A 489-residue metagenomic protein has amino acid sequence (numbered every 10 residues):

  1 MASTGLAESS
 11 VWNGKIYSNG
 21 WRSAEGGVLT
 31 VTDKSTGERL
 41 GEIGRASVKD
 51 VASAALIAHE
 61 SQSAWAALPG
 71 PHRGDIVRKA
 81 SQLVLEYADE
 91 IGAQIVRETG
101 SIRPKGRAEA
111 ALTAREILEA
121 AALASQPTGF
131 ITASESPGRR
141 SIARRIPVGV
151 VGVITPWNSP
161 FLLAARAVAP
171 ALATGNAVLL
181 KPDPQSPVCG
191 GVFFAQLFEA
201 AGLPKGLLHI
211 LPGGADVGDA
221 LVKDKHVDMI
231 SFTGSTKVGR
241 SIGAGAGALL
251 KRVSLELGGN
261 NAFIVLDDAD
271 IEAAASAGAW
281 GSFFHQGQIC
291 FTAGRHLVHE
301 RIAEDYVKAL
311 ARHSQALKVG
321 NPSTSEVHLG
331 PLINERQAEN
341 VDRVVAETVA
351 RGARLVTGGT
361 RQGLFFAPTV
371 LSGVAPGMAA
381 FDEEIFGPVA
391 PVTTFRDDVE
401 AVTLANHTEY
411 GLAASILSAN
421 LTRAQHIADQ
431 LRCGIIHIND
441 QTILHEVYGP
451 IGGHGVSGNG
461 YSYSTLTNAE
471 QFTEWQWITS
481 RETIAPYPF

Functional and structural regions predicted by a protein language model:
M1-R139: N-terminal Rossmann-like NAD(P)+-binding subdomain of aldehyde/semialdehyde dehydrogenases
K34, V48-V51, G70, A88 (+5 more regions): Residues at or immediately preceding the N-termini of alpha-helices
T36-E42, V227, I264, K318 (+3 more regions): Conserved C-terminal structural/oligomerization subdomain of aldehyde/semialdehyde dehydrogenase
G37, R73, I95, I117 (+9 more regions): Residue-level signal for inorganic ion chemistry
R39-A46, S61-A67, G152-V153, F263-L266 (+5 more regions): Short, well-ordered beta-strand elements within core beta-sheets of diverse protein domains
Q62, A66, S81-A88, G92-I95 (+18 more regions): Structural signal for hydrophobic packing residues in well-ordered secondary-structure cores of soluble enzyme domains
G129-A273, F395: Rossmann-like NAD(P) dinucleotide-binding subdomain of oxidoreductase/dehydrogenase enzymes
K237-A375, I438, Y487-P488: ALDH superfamily catalytic-core signature
